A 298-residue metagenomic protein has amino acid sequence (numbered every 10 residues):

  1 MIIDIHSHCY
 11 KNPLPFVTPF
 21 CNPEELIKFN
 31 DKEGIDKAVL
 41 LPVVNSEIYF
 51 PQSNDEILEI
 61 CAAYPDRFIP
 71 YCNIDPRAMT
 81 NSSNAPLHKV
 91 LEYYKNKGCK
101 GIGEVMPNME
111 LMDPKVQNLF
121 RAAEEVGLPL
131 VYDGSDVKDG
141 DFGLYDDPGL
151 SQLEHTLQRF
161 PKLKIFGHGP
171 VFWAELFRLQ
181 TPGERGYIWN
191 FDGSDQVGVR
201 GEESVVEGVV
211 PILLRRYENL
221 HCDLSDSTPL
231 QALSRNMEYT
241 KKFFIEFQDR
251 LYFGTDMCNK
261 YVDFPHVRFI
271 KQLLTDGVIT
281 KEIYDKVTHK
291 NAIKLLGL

Functional and structural regions predicted by a protein language model:
M1-K37, I245-Y252, C258-L298: Mid-to-C-terminal alpha-helical segments outside catalytic/metal-binding sites
M1-P19, S53-S83, V210, E218-H221: Mobile, glycine- and charge-enriched loop segments and immediately flanking short secondary-structure elements within
I3-S7, A38-L40, I69-C72, I102-E104 (+4 more regions): Hydrophobic faces of well-ordered beta-strands that scaffold small-molecule active sites in alpha/beta enzyme cores
H6, N30, I57, C61 (+7 more regions): Conserved, mostly hydrophobic/aromatic
H8-Y10, V43-N45, N73-R77, M106-N108 (+4 more regions): Active-site beta-loop-alpha junctions enriched in small/polar residues
L14-V17, P51-S53, V116, F142-L144 (+2 more regions): Short aromatic-enriched loop/helix-cap "lid" or pocket-rim segments at secondary-structure transitions that line
D36-K37, N45-P148: Active-site gating/metal-coordination segments in enzymes
D113-F253: Catalytic pocket-lining loop regions of alpha/beta-barrel enzymes, especially the amidohydrolase/enolase/GH5 lineages
